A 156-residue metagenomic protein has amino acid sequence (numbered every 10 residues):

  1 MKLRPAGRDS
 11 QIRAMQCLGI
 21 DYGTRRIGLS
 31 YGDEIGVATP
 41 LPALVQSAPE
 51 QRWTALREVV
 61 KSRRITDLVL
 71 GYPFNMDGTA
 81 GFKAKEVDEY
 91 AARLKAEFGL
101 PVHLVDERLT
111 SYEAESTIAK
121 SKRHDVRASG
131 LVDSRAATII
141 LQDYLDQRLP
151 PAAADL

Functional and structural regions predicted by a protein language model:
K2-I20, T24-L156: Phosphate- and other anionic-substrate recognition elements at nucleic-acid/protein interfaces
